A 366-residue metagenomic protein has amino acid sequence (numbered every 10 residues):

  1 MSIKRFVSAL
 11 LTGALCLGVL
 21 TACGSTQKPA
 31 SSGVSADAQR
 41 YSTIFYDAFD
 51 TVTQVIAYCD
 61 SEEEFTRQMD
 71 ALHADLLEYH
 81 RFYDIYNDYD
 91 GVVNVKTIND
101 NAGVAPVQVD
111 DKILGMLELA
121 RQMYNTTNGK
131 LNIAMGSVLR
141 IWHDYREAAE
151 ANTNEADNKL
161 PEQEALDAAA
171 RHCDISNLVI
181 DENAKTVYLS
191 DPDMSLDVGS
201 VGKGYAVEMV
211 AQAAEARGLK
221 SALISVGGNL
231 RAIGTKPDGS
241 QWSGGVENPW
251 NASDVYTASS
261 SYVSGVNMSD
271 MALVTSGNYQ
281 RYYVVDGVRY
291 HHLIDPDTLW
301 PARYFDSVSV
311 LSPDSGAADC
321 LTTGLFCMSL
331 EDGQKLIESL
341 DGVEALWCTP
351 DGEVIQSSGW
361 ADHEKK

Functional and structural regions predicted by a protein language model:
S2-K366: Mature catalytic core of soluble alpha/beta enzymes
